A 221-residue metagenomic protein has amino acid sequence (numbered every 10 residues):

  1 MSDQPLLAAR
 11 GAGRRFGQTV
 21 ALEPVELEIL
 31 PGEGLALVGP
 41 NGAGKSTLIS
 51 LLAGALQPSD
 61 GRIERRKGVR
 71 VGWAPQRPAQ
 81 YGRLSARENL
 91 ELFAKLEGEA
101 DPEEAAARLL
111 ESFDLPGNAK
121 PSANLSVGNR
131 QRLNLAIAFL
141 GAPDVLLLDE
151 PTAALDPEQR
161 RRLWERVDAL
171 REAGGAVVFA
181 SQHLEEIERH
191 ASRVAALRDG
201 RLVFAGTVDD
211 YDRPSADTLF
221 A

Functional and structural regions predicted by a protein language model:
V38-P40: The feature captures the beta-strand-to-loop junction immediately N-terminal to the Walker
A53: Helix-to-loop junction immediately C-terminal to a conserved catalytic motif
E91, E103-G117: Conserved ABC ATPase "signature" region
L146-E150: Catalytic Walker B motif of ABC-type/P-loop ATPase nucleotide-binding domains
I187-R189: A short, surface-exposed alpha-helical micro-motif characterized by mixed small hydrophobic and charged/polar residues
